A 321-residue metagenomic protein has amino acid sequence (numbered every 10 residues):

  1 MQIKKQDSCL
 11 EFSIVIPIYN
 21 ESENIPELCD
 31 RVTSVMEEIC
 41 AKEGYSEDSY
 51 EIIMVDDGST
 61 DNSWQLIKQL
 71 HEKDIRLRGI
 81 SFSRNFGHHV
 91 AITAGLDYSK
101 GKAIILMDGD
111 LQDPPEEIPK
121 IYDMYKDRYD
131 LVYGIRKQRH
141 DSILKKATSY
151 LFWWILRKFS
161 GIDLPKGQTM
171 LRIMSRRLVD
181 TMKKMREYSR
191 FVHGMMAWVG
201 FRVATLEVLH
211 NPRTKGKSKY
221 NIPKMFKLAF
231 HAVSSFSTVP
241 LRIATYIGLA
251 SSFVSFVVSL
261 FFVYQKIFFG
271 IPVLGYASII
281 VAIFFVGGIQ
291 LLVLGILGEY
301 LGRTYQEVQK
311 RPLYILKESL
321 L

Functional and structural regions predicted by a protein language model:
M1-I143: Structured catalytic core of nucleotide-sugar glycosyltransferases
M1-L10, F191-L321: Hydrophobic helical membrane-anchoring modules
D7-C9, E47, S99, K166 (+3 more regions): A generic fold-level signal
P17, F82-R84, R172, T245 (+2 more regions): Short conserved micro-motifs on helix faces and helix-strand junctions that flank and scaffold key functional residues
N20, S34, E38, Q69 (+9 more regions): Conserved amphipathic alpha-helical interaction elements at protein-protein interfaces in regulatory, energy-coupling
R76-R84, H88-Y98, P115-M195, N211-F230: Acceptor/aglycone-binding surface of glycosyltransferases and processive sugar-polymer synthases
